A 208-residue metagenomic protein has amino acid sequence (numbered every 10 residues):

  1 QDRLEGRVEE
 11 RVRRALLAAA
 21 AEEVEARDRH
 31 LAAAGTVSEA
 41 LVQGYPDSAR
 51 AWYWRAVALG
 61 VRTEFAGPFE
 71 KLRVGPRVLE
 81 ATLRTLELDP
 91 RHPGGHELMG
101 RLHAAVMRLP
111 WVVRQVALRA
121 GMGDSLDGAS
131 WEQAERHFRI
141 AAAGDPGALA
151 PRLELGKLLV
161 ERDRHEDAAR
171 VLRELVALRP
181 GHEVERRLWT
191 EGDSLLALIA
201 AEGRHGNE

Functional and structural regions predicted by a protein language model:
Q1-A21, H205: N-terminal leader/linker segments that initiate helical-solenoid repeat arrays
R3-L4, D47, R91, G147: Short helix-capping/linker turns of helical repeat alpha-solenoids
R13-D47, Y53-R91, R101-A141, P180-G181 (+1 more regions): Short coil/linker segments at helix-helix boundaries
A20-A21, V106-R114, R164, L195-E208: Alpha-helical linker/edge segments of TPR/alpha-solenoid repeat scaffolds and analogous pre-/post-domain helices
